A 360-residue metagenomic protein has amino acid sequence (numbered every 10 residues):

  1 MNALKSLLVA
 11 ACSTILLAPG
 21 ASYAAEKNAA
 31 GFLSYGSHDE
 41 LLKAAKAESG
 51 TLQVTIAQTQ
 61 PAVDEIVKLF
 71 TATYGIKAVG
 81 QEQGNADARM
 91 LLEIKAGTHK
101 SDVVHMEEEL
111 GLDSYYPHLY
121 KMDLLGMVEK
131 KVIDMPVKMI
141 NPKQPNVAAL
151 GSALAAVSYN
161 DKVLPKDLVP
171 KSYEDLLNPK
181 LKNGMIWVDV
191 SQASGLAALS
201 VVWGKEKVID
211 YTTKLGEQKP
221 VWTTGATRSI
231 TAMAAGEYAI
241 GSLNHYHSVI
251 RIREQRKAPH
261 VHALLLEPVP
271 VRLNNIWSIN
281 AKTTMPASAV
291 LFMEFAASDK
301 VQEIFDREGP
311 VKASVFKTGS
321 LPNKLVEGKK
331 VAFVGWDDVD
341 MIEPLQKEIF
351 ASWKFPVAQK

Functional and structural regions predicted by a protein language model:
Y35-A47, Q53-K77, V202, R251 (+1 more regions): Short, polar/charged alpha-helical segment
Q53-V67, V79-E237: Extracytoplasmic ligand-binding site segments that recognize negatively charged/polar headgroups
I66, Y211-K214, N275, T284-A296 (+1 more regions): Short amphipathic alpha-helical coupling segments at ligand-binding clamshell hinges and other catalytic/signaling
E109-Y115, A239-H260: A ligand-binding cleft/hinge motif common to bilobed small-molecule-binding domains
S152-A153, T212-G216, W222-T223, K257-A281: Periplasmic-binding protein-like
S158-V163, S200-V202, R272-S288, I304-F305: A bilobed periplasmic-binding-protein/Venus flytrap-type ligand-binding module shared by bacterial periplasmic
L181-S191, F295-G319: Periplasmic-binding protein-like
G319-K360: Extracellular/periplasmic bilobal clamshell ligand-binding domains
